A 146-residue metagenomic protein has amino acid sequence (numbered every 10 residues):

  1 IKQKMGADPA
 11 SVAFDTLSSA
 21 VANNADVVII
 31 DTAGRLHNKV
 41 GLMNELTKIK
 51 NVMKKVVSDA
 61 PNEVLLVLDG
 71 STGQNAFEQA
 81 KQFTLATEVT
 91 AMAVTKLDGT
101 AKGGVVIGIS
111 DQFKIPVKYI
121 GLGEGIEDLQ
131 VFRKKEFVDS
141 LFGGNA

Functional and structural regions predicted by a protein language model:
I1-A146: P-loop/Walker A NTP-binding module and the surrounding RecA-like catalytic core of P-loop NTPases
